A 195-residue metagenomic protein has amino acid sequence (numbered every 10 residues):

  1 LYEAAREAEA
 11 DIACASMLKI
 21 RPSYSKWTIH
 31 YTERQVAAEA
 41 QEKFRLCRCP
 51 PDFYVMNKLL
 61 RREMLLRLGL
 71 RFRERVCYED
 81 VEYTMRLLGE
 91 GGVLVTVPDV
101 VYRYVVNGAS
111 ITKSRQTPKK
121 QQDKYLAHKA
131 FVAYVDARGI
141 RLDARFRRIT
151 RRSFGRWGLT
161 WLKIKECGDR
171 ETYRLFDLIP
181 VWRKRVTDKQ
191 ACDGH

Functional and structural regions predicted by a protein language model:
L1-V95, V105-K119: Donor-binding/catalytic cores of nucleotide-activated saccharide and glycerol-phosphate transferases/polymerases
Y54, T96, V105-H195: C-terminal subregions of glycosyltransferases and related glycan-biosynthesis enzymes
